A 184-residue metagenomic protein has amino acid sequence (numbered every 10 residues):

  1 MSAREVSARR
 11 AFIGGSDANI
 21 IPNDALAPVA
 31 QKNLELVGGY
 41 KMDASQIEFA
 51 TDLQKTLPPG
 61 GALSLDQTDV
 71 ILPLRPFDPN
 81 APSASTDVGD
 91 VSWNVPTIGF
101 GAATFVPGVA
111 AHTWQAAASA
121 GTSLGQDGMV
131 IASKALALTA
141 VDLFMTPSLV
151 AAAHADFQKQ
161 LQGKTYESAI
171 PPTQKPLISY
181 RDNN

Functional and structural regions predicted by a protein language model:
M1-N184: Metal-dependent amide/peptide-bond hydrolase catalytic core, centered on the "pita-bread" metallohydrolase fold
